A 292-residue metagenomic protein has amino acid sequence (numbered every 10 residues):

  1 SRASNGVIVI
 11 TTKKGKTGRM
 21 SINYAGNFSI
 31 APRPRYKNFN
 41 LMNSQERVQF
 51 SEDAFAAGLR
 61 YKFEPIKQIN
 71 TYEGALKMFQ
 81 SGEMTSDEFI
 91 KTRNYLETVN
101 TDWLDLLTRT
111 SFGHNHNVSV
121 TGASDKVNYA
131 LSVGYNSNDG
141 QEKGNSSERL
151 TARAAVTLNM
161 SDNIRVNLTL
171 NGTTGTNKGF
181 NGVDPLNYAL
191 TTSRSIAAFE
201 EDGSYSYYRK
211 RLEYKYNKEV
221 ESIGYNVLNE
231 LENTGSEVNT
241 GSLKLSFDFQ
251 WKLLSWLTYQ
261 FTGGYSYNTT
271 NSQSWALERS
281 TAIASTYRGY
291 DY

Functional and structural regions predicted by a protein language model:
S1-N23, G82, T108, G113-N115 (+2 more regions): A beta-strand signature from Gram-negative outer-membrane beta-barrel systems, especially the internal plug domain
T12, Y24, V118-G122, A152-L158 (+1 more regions): Residues on the lipid-exposed face of transmembrane beta-strands in outer-membrane beta-barrel proteins
T17, S124-D125, S161-N163, K252-L254: Outer-membrane beta-barrel channels and translocator barrels
T17-V99, T110, G140-S147, T151-S242 (+2 more regions): Surface-exposed loop/interface segments of Gram-negative outer-membrane beta-barrel transport/assembly proteins
K37, L107-T110, V120-S124: Outer-membrane beta-barrel initiation region
W103-D105: Surface-exposed cleft-lining segments at the edges of enzyme active sites
L257: An active-site-proximal structural segment forming one wall of the substrate-binding cleft that immediately precedes
